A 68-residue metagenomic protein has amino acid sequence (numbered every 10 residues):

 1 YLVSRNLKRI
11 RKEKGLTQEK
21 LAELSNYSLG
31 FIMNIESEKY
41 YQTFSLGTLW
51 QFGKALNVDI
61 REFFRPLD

Functional and structural regions predicted by a protein language model:
Y1-E13: A short, Lys/Arg-rich alpha-helix, primarily the initiator
R5, G15-L16, F44-G47: Residue-level signal for the short linker/turn that defines the boundary of a DNA-recognition helix
K8, E19, W50: Residues within the helices of the helix-turn-helix
R11, A22, G53: The alpha-helix within a helix-turn-helix
G15-I35: Short alpha-helical DNA-recognition segment
K39-K54: Short, basic-rich loop-to-helix N-cap that marks the start of a DNA-contacting helix
N57-D68: Short C-terminal boundary/hinge segments that cap the last helix of small helical domains
